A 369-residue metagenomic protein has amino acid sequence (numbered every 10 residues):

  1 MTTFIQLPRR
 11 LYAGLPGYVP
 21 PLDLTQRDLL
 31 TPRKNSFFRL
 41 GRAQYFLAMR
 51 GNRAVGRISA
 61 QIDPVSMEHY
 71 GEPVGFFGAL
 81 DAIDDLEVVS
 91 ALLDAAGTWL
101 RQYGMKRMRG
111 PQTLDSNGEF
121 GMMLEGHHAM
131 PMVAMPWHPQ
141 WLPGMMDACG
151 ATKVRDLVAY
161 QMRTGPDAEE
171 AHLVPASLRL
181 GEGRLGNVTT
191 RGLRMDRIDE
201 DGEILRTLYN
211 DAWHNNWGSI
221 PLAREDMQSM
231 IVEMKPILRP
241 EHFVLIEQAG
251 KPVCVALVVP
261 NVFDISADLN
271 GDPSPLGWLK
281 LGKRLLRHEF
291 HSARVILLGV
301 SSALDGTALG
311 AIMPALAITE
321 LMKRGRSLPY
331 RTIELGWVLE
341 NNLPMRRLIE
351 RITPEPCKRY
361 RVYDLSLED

Functional and structural regions predicted by a protein language model:
P8-G51, G56-H69, G192-V300: A conserved beta-strand-loop-helix scaffold within acyl/acetyltransferase catalytic domains
A43, R155-A159, K358-V362: Short hydrophobic/aromatic beta-strand or adjacent loop that forms the aromatic wall/cage of a ligand/substrate-binding
G51, Q61-V65, L80-A82, T113-D115 (+4 more regions): An acidic- and aromatic-residue-enriched active-site/binding cleft used to recognize and process polar
E68-G150, R155, L269-R351: Acyl-donor binding region in acyl/amide transferases
S90, V154, D199, E203 (+6 more regions): Conserved structured core elements
P136-G218: Acyltransferase donor/substrate-recognition loop-hinge adjacent to the catalytic core
M162-G165, D364-D369: Short beta-strand-to-coil "C-cap" segments at the C-terminal boundary of structured domains/repeats, marking
